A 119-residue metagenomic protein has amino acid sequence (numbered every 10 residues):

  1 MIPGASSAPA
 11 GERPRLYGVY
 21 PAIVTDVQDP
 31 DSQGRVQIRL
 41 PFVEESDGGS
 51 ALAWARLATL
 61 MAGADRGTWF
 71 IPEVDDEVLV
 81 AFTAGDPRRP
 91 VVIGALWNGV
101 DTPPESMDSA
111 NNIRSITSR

Functional and structural regions predicted by a protein language model:
M1-R119: Amphipathic alpha-helical and helix-coil boundary elements used as assembly and membrane-proximal scaffolds
